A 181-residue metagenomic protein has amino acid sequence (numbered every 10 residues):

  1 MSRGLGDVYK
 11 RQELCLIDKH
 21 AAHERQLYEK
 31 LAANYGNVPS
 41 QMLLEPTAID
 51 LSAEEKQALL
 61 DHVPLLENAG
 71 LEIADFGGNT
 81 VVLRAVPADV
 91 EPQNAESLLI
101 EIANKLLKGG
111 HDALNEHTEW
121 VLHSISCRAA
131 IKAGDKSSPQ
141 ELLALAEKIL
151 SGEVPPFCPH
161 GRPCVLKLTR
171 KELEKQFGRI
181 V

Functional and structural regions predicted by a protein language model:
R3-V181: Long, charged low-complexity intrinsically disordered regions
